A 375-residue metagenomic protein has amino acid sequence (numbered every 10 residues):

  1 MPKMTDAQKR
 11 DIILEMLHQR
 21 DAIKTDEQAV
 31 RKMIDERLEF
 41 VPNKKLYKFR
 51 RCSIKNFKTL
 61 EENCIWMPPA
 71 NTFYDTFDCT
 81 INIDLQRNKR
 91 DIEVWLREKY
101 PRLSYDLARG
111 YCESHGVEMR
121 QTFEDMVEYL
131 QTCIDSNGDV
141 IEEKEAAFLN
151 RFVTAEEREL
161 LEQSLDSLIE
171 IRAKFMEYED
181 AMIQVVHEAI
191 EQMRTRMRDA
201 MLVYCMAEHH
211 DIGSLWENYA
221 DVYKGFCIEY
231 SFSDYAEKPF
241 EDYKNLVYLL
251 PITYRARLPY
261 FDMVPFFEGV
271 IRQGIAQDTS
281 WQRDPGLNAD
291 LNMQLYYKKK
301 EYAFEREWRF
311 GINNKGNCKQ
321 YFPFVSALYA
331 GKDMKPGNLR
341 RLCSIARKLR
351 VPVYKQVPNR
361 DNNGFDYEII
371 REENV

Functional and structural regions predicted by a protein language model:
P2-V375: Partner-binding and oligomerization surfaces adjacent to conserved cores of proteins that assemble macromolecular
